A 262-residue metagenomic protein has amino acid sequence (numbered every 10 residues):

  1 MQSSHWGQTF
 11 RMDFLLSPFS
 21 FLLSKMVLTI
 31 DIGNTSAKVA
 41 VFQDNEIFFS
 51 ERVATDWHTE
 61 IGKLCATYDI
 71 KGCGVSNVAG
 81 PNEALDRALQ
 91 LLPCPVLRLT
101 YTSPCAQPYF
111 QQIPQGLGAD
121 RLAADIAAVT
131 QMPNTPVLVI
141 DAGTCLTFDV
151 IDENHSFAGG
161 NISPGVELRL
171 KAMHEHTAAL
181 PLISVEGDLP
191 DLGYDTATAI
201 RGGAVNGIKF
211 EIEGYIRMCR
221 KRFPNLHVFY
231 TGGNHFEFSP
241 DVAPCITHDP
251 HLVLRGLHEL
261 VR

Functional and structural regions predicted by a protein language model:
S17-F21: Intrinsic disorder
L23-I32, E46-V137, N154-R262: Nucleotide/phosphate-binding catalytic cleft detector across ATP-hydrolyzing and phosphate-transferring enzymes
T35, C145, F236: Conserved Rossmann-like nucleotide-cofactor binding loop
A37-V41, V139, L146-I151: Short beta-strand scaffold segments in enzyme catalytic cores
